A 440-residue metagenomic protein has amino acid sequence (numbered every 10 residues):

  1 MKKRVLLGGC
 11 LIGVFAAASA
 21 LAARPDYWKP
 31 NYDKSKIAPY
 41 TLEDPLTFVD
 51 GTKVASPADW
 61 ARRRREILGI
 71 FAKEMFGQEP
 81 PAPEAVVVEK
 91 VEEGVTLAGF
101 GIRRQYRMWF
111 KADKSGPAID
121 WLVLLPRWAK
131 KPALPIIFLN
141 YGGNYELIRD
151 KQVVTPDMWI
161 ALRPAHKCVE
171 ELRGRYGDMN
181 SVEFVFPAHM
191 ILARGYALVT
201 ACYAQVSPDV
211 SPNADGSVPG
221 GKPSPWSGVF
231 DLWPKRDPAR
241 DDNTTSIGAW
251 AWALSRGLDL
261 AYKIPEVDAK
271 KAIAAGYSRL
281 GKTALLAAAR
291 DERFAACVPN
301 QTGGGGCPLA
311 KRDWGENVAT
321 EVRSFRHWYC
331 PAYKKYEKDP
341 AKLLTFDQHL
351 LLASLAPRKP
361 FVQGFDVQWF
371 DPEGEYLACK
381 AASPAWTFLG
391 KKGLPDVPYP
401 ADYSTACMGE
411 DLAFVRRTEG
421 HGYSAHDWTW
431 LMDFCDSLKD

Functional and structural regions predicted by a protein language model:
L21-P80: N-terminal pre-domain segments of enzymes
E79, P83-K130: N-terminal cap/lid segment of alpha/beta-hydrolase-fold proteins
D120-W121, P132-Y141: Short beta-strand element of the alpha/beta-hydrolase
F138-R256, L260-K263, G303-G306, A310-R312: Cap/lid segment of the alpha/beta-hydrolase catalytic domain
V229, A296-L351, G374-P398: Mobile cap/lid helix-loop segments that gate and shape the active-site cleft of serine hydrolases
R256-E316: Primarily recognizes the serine-hydrolase "nucleophile elbow" in alpha/beta-hydrolase and SGNH/GDSL folds
A356-D371, T418: Conserved strand-to-loop "acid loop" that flanks and positions the catalytic carboxylate
K380-D440: C-terminal catalytic histidine-bearing segment of alpha/beta-hydrolase fold enzymes
